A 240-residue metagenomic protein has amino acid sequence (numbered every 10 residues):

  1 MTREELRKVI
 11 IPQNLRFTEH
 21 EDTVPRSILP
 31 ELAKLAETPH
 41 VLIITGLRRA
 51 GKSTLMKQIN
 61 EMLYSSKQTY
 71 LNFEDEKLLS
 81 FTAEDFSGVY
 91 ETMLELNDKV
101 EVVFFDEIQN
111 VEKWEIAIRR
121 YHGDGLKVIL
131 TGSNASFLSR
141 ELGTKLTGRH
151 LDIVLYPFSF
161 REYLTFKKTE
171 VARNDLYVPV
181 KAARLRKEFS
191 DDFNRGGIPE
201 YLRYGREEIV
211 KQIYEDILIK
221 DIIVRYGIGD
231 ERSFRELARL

Functional and structural regions predicted by a protein language model:
T2-F17, D22, R161, T165-L240: Interdomain hinge/linker elements that couple catalytic modules in large macromolecular machines
E19-A36: Pre-Walker A adenine-sensing motif
I44: Hydrophobic anchor at the beta1->P-loop junction of P-loop NTPases
K52: Conserved lysine of the Walker
L55, I59: Hydrophobic positions on the alpha1 helix immediately C-terminal to the Walker A/P-loop
T69-E101: Short glycine-rich substrate-engagement loop in P-loop NTPases that contacts/grips substrate
K127-S133, V154: Structural recognition of the conserved hydrophobic beta-strand(s) that form the central parallel beta-sheet of P-loop
S136-D152, F166-K168: Short regulatory helix/loop adjacent to the ATP-binding pocket of P-loop NTPases
